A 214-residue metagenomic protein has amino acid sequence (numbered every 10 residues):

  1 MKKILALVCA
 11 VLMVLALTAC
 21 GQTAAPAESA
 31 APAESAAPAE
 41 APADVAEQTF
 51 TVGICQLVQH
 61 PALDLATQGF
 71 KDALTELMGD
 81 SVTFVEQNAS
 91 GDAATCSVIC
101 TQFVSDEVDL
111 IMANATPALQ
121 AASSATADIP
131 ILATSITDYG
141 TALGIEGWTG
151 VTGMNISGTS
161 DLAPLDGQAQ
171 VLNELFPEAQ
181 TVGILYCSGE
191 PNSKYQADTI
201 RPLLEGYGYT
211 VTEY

Functional and structural regions predicted by a protein language model:
K3-Q22: Sec-dependent N-terminal signal peptides of Gram-positive bacterial secreted proteins and lipoproteins
A19-E34: Bacterial lipoprotein signal-peptidase II cleavage site
P32-G53: N-terminal low-complexity, Pro/Thr/Ser-rich intrinsically disordered segments that act as propeptides or flexible
T49-K71, L77, V85-T95, G189-S193: Extracytoplasmic "Venus flytrap"
V52, F70, S157-Y207: An alpha-beta-alpha
A62, A66-A73, T95, I99 (+4 more regions): Stable alpha-helical elements in mature extracytoplasmic
E76-C96, N155-I156, R201-Y214: Short beta-strand elements in bilobed, periplasmic/extracellular small-molecule ligand-binding domains
V85-G147: Beta-alpha junction/loop-to-helix N-cap segments that form part of ligand/metal-binding clefts
